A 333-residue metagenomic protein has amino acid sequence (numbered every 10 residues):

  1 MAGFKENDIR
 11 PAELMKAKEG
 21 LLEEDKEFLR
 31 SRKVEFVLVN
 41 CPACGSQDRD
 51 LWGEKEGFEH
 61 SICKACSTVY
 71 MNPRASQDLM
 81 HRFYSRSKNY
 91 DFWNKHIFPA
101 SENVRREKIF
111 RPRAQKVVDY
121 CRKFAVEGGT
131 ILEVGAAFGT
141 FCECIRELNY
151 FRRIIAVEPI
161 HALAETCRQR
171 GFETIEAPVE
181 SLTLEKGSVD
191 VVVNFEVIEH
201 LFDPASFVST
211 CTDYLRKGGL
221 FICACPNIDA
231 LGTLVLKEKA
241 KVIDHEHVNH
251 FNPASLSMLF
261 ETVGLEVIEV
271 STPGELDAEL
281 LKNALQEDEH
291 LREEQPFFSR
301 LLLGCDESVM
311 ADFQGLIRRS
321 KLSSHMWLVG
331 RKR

Functional and structural regions predicted by a protein language model:
G3-E13, A17, D25-V39, S271-R333: A C-terminal cap/extension of S-adenosyl-L-methionine-dependent methyltransferases that defines the acceptor-substrate
E6-F98: N-terminal juxtadomain amphipathic helix that follows a signal peptide/anchor or precedes a small N-terminal auxiliary
L29, K33, P112-E238, H245-T262 (+1 more regions): Conserved SAM-binding loop
D50-E54, L265-L276: Conserved S-adenosyl-L-methionine
E59-H60, M71-N72, T140-E143, L163 (+2 more regions): Short catalytic/ligand-binding loop motif for oxyanion handling, primarily in non-cytosolic enzymes, centered on
D78, L182, A230, E275-L276: Positions that flank functional sites
Y90-A100, L236-D244, A284-E294: Short glycine/proline- and charge-enriched loop/turn segments that cap or connect secondary-structure elements
F98-A114: Conserved SAM-binding loop and adjacent beta-strand
